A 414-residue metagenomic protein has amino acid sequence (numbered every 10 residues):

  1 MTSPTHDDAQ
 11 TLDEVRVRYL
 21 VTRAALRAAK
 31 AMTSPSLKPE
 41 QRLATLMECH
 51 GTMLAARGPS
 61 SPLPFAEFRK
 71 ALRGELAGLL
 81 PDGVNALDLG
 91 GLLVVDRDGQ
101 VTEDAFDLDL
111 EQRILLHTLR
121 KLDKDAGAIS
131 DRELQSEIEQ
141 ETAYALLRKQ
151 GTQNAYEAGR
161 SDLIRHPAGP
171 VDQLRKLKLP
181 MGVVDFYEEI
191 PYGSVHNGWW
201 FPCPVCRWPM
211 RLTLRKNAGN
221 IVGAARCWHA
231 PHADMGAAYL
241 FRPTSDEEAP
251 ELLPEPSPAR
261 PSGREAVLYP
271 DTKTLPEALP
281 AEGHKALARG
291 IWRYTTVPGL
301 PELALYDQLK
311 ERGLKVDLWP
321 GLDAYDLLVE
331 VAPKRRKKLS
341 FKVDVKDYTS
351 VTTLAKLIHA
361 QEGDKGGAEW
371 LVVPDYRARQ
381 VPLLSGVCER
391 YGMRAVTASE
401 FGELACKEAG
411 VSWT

Functional and structural regions predicted by a protein language model:
T2-H6, D13, V17-A24, A28-D271: Nuclease-adjacent, charged terminal/linker segments that flank catalytic cores
A143-A155, P276-A281, R379-V387, W413-T414: Metal-dependent nuclease catalytic core centered on acidic motifs
G219-V222, L322-V329: Beta-rich nucleic-acid/ligand-interaction surfaces
E251-G321: Acidic-basic catalytic patches of nuclease active cores, encompassing PD-(D/E)XK and other metal-cofactor nuclease
L305, L309, Y325-A355: Conserved catalytic cores of phosphodiester-cleaving nucleases, focusing on short active-site segments
K315-D326, T349-A360, G402: A short, well-structured beta->alpha microelement
V345-R394: Catalytic cores of nucleic-acid endonucleases
A395-T414: C-terminal helix of von Willebrand factor
